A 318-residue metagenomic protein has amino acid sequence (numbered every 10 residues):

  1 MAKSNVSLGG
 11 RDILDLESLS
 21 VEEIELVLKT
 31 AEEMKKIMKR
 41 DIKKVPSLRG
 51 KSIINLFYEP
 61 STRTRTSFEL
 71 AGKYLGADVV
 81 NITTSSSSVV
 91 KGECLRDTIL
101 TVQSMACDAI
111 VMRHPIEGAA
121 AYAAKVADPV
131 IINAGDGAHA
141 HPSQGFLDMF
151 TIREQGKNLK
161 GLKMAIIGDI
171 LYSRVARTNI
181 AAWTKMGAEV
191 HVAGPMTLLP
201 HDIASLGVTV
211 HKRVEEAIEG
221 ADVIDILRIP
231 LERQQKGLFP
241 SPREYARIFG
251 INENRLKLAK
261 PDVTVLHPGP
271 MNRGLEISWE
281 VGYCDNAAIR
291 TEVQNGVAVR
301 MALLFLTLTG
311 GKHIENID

Functional and structural regions predicted by a protein language model:
M1-L70: Positively charged, low-complexity intrinsically disordered leader regions
I42-R153, R273: Phosphate/diphosphate ligand-binding glycine-rich loop within oxidoreductases
Y58-L70, E154-R228: Glycine-rich phosphate/diphosphate-binding loop of Rossmann-like nucleotide-binding domains
A119-D136, K236-A259, C284-N286: A short, gly/pro- and small-residue-rich
P129, G187-E189, L258-T264: A short helix->loop->beta-strand "cap" motif at the edges of active sites that frequently abuts
I203-W279: Rossmann-like adenosine-cofactor binding region
D262-D318: Adenosine-phosphate binding glycine-rich loop
